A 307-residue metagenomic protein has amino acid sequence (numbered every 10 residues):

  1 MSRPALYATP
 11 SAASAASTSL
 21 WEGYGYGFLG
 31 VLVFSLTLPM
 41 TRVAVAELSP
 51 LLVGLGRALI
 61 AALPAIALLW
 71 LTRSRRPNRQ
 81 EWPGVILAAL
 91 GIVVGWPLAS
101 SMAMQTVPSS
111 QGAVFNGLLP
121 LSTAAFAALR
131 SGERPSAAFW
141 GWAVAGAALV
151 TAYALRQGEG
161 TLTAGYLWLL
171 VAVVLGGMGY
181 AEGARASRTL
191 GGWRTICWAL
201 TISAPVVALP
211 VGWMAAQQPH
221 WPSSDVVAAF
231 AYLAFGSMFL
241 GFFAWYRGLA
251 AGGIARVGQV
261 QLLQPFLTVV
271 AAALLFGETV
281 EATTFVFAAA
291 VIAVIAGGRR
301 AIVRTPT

Functional and structural regions predicted by a protein language model:
S2-A16, G56-L59, L155, V226-A228 (+1 more regions): C-terminal-most transmembrane helix of multi-pass membrane proteins
S2-L55, L98, M102, G158-R185 (+2 more regions): Glycine-/small-residue-enriched transmembrane alpha-helix faces in small-molecule transporters and effluxers
R3, A65, I86, F126 (+6 more regions): Hydrophobic transmembrane alpha-helices of multi-pass small-molecule transport proteins
S19-Y24, A46-L55, P77-P83, L155-L175 (+2 more regions): Juxtamembrane helix-entry segments on the extracytoplasmic side of multipass membrane proteins
L32-L38, I66-N116, A152, A234-G252: Specific transmembrane alpha-helical segments of multi-pass solute transporters/efflux pumps, especially DMT/EamA
L36, M40-V43, E47, A61-N78 (+5 more regions): Membrane-interface helix-cap regions at the ends of transmembrane helices in multi-pass membrane proteins
M40, A61-A65, T123-A125, L129 (+4 more regions): Transmembrane alpha-helical segments that form core, pore/gating elements of small-molecule transporters/exporters
G54-G56, V93, P97, Q111-L118 (+2 more regions): Helix-helix packing/entry segments at the starts of transmembrane helices
